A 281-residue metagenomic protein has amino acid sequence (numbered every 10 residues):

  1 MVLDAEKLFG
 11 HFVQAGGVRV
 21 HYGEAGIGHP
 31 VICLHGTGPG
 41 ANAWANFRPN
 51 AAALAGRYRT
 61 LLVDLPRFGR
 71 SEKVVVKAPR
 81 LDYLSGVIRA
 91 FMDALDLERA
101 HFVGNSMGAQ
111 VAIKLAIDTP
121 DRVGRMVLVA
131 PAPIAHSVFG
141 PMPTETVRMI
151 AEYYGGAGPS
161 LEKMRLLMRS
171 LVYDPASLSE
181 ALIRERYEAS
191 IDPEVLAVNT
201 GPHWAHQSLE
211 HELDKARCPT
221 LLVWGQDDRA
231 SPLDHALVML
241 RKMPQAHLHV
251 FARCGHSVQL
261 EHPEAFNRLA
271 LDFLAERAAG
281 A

Functional and structural regions predicted by a protein language model:
V18-R70: Conserved HGGG/HGGXW glycine-rich cap/lid loop of the alpha/beta-hydrolase fold
A52, L62-V103, R268-L271: Active-site loop/oxyanion-hole signature of alpha/beta-hydrolase fold enzymes
G104, G108, A112: Gly/Ala-rich beta-loop-alpha elbow adjacent to hydrolase catalytic centers
I113-I117, G124-A157: Flexible "cap/lid" loop of the alpha/beta hydrolase fold
M142, A157-K215: Conserved alpha/beta-hydrolase catalytic His-Asp/Glu region
A216, L222-W224: Short beta-strand/loop motif that positions the catalytic acidic residue of the alpha/beta-hydrolase fold
D227-S231: Acidic catalytic loop of the alpha/beta-hydrolase fold
A246-A281: Catalytic active-site module of serine/aspartate enzymes centered on a nucleophile-bearing elbow/loop
